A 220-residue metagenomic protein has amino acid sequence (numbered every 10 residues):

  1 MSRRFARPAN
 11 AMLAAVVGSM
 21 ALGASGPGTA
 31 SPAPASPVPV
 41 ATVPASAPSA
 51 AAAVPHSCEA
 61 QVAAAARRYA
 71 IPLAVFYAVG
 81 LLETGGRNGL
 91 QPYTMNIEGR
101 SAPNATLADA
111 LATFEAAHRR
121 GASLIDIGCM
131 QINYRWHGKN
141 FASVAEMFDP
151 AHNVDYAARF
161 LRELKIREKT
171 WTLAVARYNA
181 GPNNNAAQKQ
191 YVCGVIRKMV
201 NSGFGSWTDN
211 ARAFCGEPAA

Functional and structural regions predicted by a protein language model:
S2-L13: Bacterial N-terminal signal peptides that target proteins for export
M12-G23: Bacterial N-terminal signal peptides
G23-P37: Signal peptide processing junction and immediate N-terminal pro/mature segment of secreted/exported proteins
A41-A220: Catalytic glycan-binding domains that act on GlcNAc-containing polysaccharides
